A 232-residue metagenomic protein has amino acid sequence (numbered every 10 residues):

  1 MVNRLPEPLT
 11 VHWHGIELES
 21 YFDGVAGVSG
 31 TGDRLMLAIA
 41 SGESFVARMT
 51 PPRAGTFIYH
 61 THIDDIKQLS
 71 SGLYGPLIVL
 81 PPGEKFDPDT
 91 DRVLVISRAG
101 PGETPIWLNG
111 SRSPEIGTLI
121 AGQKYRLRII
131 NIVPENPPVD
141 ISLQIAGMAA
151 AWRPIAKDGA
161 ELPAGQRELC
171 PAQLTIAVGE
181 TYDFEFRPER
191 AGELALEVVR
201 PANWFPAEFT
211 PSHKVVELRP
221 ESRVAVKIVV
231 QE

Functional and structural regions predicted by a protein language model:
M1-E232: Copper-binding active sites and cupredoxin-like electron-transfer domains, recognizing His/Cys-rich ligand loops
